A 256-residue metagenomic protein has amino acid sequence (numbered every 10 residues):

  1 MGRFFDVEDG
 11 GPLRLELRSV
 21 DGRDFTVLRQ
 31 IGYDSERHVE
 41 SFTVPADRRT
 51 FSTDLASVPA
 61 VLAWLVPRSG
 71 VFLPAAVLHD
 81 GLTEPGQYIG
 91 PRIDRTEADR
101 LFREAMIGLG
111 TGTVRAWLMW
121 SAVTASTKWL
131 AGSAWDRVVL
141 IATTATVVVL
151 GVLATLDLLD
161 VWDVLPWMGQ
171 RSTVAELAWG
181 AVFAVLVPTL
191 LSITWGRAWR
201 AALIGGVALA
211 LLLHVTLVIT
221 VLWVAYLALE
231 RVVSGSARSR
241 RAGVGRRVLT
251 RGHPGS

Functional and structural regions predicted by a protein language model:
M1-S256: Extended terminal accessory/targeting regions
